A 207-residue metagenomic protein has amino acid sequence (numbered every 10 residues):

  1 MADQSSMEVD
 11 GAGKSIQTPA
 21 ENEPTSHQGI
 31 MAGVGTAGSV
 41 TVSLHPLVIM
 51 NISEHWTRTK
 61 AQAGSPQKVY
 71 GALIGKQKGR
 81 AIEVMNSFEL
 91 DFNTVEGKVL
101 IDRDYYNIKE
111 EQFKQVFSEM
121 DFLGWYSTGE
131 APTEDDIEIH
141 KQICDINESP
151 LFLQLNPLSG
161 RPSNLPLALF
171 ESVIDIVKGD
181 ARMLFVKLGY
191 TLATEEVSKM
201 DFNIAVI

Functional and structural regions predicted by a protein language model:
M1-G124, T128-I207: N-terminal beta-strand/alpha-helix entry module and adjacent surface of metal-dependent catalytic domains
